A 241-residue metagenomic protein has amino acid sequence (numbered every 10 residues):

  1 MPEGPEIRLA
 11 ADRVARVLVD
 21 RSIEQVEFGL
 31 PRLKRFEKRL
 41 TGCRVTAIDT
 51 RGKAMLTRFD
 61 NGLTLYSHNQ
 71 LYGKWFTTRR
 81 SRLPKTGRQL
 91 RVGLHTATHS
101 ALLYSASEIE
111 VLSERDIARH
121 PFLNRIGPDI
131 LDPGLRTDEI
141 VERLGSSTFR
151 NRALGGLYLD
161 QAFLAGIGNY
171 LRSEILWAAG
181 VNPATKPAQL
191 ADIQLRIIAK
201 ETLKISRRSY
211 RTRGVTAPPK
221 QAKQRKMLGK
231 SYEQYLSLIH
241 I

Functional and structural regions predicted by a protein language model:
M1-G4, R8, I130, G134 (+1 more regions): Generic detection of long, well-ordered alpha-helical segments
M1-L112, I117: Gly/Gly-Pro- and Ser/Thr-rich, intrinsically disordered tail segments characteristic of DNA damage-repair and tolerance
D20, G42, G127-P128, G180: Glycine-centered secondary-structure boundary/capping sites
S22-E37, D49, R80, R143-I239: Basic, nucleic-acid-binding surfaces and adjacent catalytic neighborhoods in DNA/RNA-processing proteins
L65-A178: Phosphate/anion-contacting hairpin/loop surfaces
